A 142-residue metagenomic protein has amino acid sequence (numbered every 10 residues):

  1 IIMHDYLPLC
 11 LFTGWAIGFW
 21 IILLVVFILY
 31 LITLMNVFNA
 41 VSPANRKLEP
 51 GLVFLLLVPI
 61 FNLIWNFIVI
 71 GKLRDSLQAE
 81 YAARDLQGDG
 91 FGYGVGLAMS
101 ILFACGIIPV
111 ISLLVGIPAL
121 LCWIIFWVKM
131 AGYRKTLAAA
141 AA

Functional and structural regions predicted by a protein language model:
I1-C10, A44, A83-L86, G132-A142: Low-complexity, intrinsically disordered extramembrane tails and loops of integral membrane proteins
I1-I2, N36-N39, N45, N62 (+1 more regions): Detector for Asparagine
P8-T33, L52-I70, G88-F126: Hydrophobic alpha-helical transmembrane segments in multi-pass membrane proteins
Y30-P43, L73: Signature of small four-pass
N39, I70-Y81, P118-A142: Cytosolic juxtamembrane helix at the C-terminal end of the final transmembrane segment
A40-F54: Membrane-interface amphipathic/juxtamembrane segments adjacent to transmembrane helices
V41, S76-G96: Short membrane-interface loop/juxtamembrane segments of multi-pass integral membrane proteins
